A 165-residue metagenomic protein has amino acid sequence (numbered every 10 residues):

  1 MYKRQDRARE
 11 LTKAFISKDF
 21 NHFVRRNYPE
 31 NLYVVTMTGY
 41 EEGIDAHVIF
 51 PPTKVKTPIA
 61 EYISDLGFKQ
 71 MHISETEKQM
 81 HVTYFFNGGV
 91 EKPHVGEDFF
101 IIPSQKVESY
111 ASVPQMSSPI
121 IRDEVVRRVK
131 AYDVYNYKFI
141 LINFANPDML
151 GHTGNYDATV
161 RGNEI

Functional and structural regions predicted by a protein language model:
M1-Q5: Conserved small/polar residues in nucleotide/adenosyl-binding loops
A8-T12, F20, I44-D45, P93-V95: Short helix/loop capping segments that flank catalytic or ligand/cofactor-binding pockets
A14-F20, P51, T159: Short, solvent-exposed amphipathic alpha-helical segments in soluble enzyme and RNA/protein-processing domains
F15, H22-N27, I120-N136: Short amphipathic alpha-helices and their capping/turn segments at secondary-structure boundaries
D19-L32, R161-I165: Gly/Ser/Thr-rich active-site loops/lids in small-molecule metabolic enzymes that frequently grip phosphoryl groups
N27-P29, E42-E124: Active-site-proximal alpha/beta segments of enzymes that process anionic O-linked groups
P119-Y132, P147-I165: A long, amphipathic alpha-helix that forms part of the scaffold/cap immediately adjacent to metal-dependent active
F139-N143: Structural motif
